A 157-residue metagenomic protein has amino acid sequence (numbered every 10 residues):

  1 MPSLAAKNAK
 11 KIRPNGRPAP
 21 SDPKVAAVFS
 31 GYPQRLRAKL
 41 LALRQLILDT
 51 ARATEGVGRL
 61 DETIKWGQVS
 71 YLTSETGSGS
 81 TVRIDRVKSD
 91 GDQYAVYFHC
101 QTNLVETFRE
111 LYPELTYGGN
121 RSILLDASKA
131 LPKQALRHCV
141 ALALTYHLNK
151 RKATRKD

Functional and structural regions predicted by a protein language model:
M1-D157: Charge-dense, helix-prone N-terminal extensions
